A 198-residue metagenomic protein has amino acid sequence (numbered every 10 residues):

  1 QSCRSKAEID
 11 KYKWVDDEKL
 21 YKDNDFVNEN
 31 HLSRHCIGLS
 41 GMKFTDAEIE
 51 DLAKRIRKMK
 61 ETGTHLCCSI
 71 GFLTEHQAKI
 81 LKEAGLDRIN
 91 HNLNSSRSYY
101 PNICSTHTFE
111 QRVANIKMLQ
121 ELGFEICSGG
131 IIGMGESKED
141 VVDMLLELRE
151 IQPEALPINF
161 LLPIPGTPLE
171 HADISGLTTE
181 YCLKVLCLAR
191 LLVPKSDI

Functional and structural regions predicted by a protein language model:
Q1-K19: Canonical Radical SAM [4Fe-4S] cluster-binding loop centered on the CxxxCxxC motif and its immediate flanking residues
R4, E8, C36-E48, Y99-Y100 (+1 more regions): Glycine-rich, proline-tolerant flexible connector loops at the mouths of alpha/beta enzymes
D10-W14, N102-H107, E170-S175: Short glycine-enriched, charge-decorated loop/helix-capping segments at active-site entrances that position
D17-H31: Alpha-helical scaffold segments that flank or form the walls of functional sites
K19, I49-K54, T108-E110, V141-L145 (+1 more regions): Charged helix-capping and loop-helix junction motifs
D23-F26, T74-G85, V142-Q152: Short amphipathic alpha-helices and their capping/turn segments at secondary-structure boundaries
N30-I116, Q120-S128, M134-E136, D197: Conserved SAM/AdoMet-binding glycine-rich loop
I37-L39, E61-G63, E110-P168, Y181-I198: Conserved C-terminal portion of the radical SAM core fold that forms the substrate/S-adenosylmethionine-binding
